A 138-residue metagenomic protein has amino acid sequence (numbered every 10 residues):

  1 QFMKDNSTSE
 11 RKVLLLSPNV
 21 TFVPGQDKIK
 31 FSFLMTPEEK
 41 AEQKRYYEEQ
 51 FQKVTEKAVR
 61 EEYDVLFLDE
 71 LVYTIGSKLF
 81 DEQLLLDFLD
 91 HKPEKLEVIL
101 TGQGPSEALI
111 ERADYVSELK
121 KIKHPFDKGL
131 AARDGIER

Functional and structural regions predicted by a protein language model:
Q1-E56: Conserved P-loop
M3-N6, K28-I29, V72-Y73, G104-E107 (+1 more regions): Conserved nucleotide-binding/hydrolysis micro-motifs of P-loop NTPases
R11-L15, F80-L84, R112-V116, A131-R133: Short, glycine/charged-enriched secondary-structure capping and boundary segments
L15-S17, R60, P93, I110-E111: Short, well-ordered coil/turn elements that cap or connect secondary structure elements
T21-V23, I99, S117: Hydrophobic/aromatic beta-strand patches that form the interior of the parallel beta-sheet core in alpha/beta enzyme
L34-E97: Phosphate-binding/switch loop-helix module in NTP-utilizing enzymes
K95-P105: Short, flexible loop segments at boundaries between secondary-structure elements
P105-R138: Phosphate-binding/switch region of NTP-binding enzymes
